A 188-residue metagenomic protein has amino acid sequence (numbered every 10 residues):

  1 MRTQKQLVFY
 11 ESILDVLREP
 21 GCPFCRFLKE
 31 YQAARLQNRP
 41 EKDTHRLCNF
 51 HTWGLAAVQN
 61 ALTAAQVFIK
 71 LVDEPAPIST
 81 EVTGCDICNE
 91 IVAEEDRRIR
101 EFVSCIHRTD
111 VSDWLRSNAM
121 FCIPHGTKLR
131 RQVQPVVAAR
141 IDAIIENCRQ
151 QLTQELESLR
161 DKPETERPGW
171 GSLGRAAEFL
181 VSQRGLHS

Functional and structural regions predicted by a protein language model:
M1-S188: Intrinsically disordered, low-complexity regulatory regions of eukaryotic proteins
